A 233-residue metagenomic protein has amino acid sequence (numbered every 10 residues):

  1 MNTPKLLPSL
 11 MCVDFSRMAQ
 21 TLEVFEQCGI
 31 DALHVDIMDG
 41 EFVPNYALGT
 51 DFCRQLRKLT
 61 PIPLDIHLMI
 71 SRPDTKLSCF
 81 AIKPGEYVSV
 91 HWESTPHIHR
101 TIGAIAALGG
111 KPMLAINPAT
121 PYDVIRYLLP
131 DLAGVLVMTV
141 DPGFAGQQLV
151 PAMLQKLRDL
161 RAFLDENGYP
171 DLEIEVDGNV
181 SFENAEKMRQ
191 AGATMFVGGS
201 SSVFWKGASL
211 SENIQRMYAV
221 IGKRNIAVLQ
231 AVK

Functional and structural regions predicted by a protein language model:
P4-L10, L33-V35, L56, L64-L68 (+5 more regions): Hydrophobic faces of well-ordered beta-strands that scaffold small-molecule active sites in alpha/beta enzyme cores
M18, F25, D36, F80 (+6 more regions): Conserved, mostly hydrophobic/aromatic
T21-L22, R72-I82, A119-L132, G178-F196: Catalytic cores of alpha/beta
C28, L59, K83, L108 (+1 more regions): Structural motif
V35, D39-A104: N-terminal active-site wall of soluble small-molecule enzyme domains
D39-A47, D51, P118, L128-A162 (+2 more regions): Glycine/Thr-rich beta-alpha phosphate-binding loop at enzyme active sites
V88-P96, L136-Q148, A191-N213: Glycine-rich phosphate-binding active-site loops on the catalytic face of alpha/beta enzymes
R189, V203-K233: C-terminal helical cap(s) of enzyme catalytic domains, especially alpha/beta-barrels
